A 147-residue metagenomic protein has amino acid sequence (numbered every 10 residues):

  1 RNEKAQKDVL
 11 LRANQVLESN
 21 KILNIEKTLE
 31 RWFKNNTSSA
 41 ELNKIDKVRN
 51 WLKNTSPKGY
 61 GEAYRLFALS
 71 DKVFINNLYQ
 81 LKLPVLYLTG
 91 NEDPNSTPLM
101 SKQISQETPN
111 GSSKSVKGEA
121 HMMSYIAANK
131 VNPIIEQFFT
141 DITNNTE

Functional and structural regions predicted by a protein language model:
R1-I25, W32: Flexible "cap/lid" loop of the alpha/beta hydrolase fold
Q6, L10, L42-D46, P98-K102: Short, surface-exposed alpha-helical segments at coil->helix boundaries
K27, I45-F74: Hydrophobic, aromatic-rich cap/lid helix
T28, Y64, I104, V131 (+2 more regions): Hydrophobic "lid"/C-terminal helical patch of Rossmann-like NAD(P)-dependent dehydrogenase/epimerase domains
F74, L83, T97-Q106: Short alpha-helix in the alpha/beta-hydrolase fold that links the catalytic acid
L81, Y87-T89: Short beta-strand/loop motif that positions the catalytic acidic residue of the alpha/beta-hydrolase fold
N91-S96, H121-M122: Acidic catalytic loop of the alpha/beta-hydrolase fold
P109-E147: Catalytic active-site module of serine/aspartate enzymes centered on a nucleophile-bearing elbow/loop
